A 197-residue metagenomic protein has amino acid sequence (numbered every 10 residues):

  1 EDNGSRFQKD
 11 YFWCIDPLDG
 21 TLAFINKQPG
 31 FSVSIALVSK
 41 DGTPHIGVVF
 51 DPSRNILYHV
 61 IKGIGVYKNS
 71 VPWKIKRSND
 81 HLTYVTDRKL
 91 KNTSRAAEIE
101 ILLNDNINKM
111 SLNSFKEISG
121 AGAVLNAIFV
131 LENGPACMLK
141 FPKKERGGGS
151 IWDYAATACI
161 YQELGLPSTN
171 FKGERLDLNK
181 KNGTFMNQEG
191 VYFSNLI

Functional and structural regions predicted by a protein language model:
E1-G4: Amide-donor transfer/coupling interface in amidating biosynthetic enzymes
F7-Y67: DPxDG-like acidic metal-binding loop motif
V66-N69, T86: Short hydrophobic/aromatic-rich beta-strand segments that constitute the beta-sheet cores of beta-sandwich/beta-barrel
V71-K76: Short, surface-exposed loop motifs enriched in S/T, G, D/E and P with embedded aromatic residues
R77-I197: An extended, acidic
